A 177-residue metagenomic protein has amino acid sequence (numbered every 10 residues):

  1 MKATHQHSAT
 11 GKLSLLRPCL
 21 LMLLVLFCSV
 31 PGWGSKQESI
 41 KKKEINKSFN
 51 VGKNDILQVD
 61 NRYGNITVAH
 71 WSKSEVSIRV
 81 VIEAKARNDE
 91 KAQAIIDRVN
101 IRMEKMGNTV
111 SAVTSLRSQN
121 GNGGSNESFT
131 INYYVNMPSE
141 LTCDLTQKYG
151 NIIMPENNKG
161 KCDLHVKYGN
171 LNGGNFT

Functional and structural regions predicted by a protein language model:
M1-L16: N-terminal secretory signal peptides that target proteins for export/translocation
A3-H5, M22, G34-S35: Intrinsically disordered, low-complexity regions enriched for glutamine and histidine
P18-S29: Bacterial N-terminal signal peptides
G32-D60, N65-Q147, N157, K161-H165 (+1 more regions): Acidic (Asp/Glu) and glycine-rich low-complexity loops/linkers that are typically intrinsically disordered
I152-M154: Beta-strand-rich extracellular passenger or scaffold domains
